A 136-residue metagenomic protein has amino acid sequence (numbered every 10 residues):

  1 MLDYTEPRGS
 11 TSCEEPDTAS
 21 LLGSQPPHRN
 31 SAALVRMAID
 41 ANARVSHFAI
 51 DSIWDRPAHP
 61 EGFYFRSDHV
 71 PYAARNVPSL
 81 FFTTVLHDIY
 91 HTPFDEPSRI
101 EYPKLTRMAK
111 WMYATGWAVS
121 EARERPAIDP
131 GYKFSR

Functional and structural regions predicted by a protein language model:
M1-T84: Metal-dependent peptidase/peptidase-like ectodomains
T83-R136: His/Asp/Glu-rich mid-to-C-terminal helical/loop segments that flank catalytic regions of hydrolases
